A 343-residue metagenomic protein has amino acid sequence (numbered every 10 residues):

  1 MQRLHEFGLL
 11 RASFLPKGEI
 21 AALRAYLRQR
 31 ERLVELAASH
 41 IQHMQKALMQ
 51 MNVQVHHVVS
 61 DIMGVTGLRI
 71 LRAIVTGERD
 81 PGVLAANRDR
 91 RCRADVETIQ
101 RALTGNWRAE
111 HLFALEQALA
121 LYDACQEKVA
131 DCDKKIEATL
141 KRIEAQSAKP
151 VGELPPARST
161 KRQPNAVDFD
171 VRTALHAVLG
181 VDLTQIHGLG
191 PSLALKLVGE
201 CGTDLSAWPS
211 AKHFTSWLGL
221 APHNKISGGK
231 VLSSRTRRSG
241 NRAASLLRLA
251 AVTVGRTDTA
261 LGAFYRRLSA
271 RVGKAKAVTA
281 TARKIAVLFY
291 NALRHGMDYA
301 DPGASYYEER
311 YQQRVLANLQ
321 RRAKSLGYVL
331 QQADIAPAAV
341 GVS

Functional and structural regions predicted by a protein language model:
M1-S343: A detector of single, family-specific signature residues that are central to catalytic or substrate-handling motifs
